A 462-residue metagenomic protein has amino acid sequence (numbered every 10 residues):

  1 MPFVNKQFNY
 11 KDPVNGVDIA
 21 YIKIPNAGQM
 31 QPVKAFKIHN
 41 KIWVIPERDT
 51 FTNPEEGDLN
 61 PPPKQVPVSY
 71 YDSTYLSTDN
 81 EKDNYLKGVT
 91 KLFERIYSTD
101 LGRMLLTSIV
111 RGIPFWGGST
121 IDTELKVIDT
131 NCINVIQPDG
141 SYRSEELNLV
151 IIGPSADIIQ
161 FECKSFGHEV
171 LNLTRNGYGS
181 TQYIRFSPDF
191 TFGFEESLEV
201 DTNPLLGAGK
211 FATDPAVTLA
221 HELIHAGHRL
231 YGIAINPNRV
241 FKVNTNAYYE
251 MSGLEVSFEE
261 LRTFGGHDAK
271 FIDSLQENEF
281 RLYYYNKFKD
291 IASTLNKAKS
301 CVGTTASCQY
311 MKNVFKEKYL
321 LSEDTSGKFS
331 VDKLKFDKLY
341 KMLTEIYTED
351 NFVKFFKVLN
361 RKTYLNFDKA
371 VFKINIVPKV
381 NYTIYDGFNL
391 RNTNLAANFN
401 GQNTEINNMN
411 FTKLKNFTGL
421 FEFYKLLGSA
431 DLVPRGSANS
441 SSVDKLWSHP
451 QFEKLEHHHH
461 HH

Functional and structural regions predicted by a protein language model:
M1-Q7, S437, L455-H462: Non-Sec secretion/translocation targeting segments of pathogen effectors
P2-S165, L343-I346: A metal-dependent hydrolase signature that marks the N-terminal structural subdomain at the beginning of catalytic folds
P13-F36, I42, A234-N366, V443 (+1 more regions): Active-site or metal-binding loop neighborhoods of secreted/extracellular toxin and effector enzymes
E81, G207, F211-P215, E255 (+1 more regions): Extracytoplasmic/periplasmic, Sec-exported soluble proteins
R143-A216, A226-R229: Active-site scaffold of zinc-dependent metalloenzymes
L219: An amphipathic, basic-hydrophobic helix/alpha-beta surface used to engage anionic, phosphate-rich ligands or surfaces
E222-N238: Catalytic Zn2+-binding segment of zinc metalloproteases
F329-K454: Surface-exposed repetitive/solenoidal architectures
